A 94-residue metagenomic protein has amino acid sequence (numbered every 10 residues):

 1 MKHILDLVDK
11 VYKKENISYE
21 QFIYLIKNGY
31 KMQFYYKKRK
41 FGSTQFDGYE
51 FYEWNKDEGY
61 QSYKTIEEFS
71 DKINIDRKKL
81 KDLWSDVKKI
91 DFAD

Functional and structural regions predicted by a protein language model:
M1-Q33: Negatively charged, low-complexity tracts enriched in Asp/Glu with abundant Ser/Thr
H3-V11, K64-D94: Mixed-charge, Lys/Arg-enriched low-complexity segments
K27-Y30, F34-Y35, R39-N74, K81: Acidic, low-complexity, intrinsically disordered interaction modules
